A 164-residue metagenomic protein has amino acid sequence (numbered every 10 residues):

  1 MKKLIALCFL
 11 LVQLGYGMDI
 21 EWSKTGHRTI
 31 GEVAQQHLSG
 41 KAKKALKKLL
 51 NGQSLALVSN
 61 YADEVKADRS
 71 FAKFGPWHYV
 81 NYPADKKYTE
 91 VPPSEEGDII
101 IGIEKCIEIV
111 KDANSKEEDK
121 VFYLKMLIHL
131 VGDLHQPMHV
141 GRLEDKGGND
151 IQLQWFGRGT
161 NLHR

Functional and structural regions predicted by a protein language model:
L4-Q13: Sec-dependent N-terminal signal peptides
M18-L130, P137-R164: N-terminal, motif-rich segments that launch catalysis or mediate targeting to/interaction with membranes, typified by
